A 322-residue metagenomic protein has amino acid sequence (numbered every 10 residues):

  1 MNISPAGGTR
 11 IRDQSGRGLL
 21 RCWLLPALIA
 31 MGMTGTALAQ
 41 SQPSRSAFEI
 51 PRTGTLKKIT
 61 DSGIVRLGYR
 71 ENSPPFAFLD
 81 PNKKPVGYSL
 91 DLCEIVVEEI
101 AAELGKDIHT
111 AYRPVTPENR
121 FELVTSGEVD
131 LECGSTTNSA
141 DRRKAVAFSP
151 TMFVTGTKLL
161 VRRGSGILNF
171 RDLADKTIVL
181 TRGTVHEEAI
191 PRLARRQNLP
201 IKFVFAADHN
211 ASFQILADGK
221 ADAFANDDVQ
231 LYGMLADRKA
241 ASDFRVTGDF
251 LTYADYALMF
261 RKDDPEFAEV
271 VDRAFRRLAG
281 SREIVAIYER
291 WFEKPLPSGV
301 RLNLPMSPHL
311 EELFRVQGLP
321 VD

Functional and structural regions predicted by a protein language model:
W23-T34: Bacterial N-terminal signal peptides
Q40-E132: Extracytoplasmic small-molecule ligand-binding "clamshell" domains of the periplasmic binding protein/Venus flytrap
Q40-I50, L56, G87-E99, G164-I167 (+4 more regions): Extended ligand-binding regions for polar small-molecule ligands
S41-I50, V185-V204, S242-V246, F275-D322: Ligand-binding clefts/hinges and TM-proximal coupling segments of bilobed small-molecule sensing domains
E49, E94, E98, G105-D172 (+2 more regions): Acidic, polar ligand-binding/catalytic clefts
R66, E71-P75, P85-A102, T137-S139 (+2 more regions): Bilobed "Venus flytrap"/periplasmic-binding protein-like clamshell domains and structurally analogous long
E71, F153-G164, D228, A236-R276 (+1 more regions): Periplasmic-binding protein-like
N119, C133-A145, A189-R196, Q214-T252: A ligand-binding cleft/hinge motif common to bilobed small-molecule-binding domains
